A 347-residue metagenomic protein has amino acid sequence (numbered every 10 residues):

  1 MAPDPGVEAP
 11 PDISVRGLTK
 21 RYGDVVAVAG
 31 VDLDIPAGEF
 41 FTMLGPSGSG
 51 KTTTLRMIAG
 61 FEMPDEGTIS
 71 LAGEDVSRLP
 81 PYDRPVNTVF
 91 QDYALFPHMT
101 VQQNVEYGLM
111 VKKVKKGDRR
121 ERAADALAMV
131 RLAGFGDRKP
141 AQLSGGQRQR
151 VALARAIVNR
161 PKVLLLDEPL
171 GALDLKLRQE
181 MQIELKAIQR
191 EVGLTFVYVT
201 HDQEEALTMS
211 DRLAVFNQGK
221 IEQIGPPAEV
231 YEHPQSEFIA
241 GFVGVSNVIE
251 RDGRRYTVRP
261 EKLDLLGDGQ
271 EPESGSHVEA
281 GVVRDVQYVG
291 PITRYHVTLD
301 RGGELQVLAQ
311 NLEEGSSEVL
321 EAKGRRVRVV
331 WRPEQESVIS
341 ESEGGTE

Functional and structural regions predicted by a protein language model:
A2, S246, R255-E347: Non-catalytic connector elements of ABC transporters
F40, L79-Q235: ABC ATPase nucleotide-binding domains
L44-P46: The feature captures the beta-strand-to-loop junction immediately N-terminal to the Walker
T52-L55, V151: ABC ATPase nucleotide-binding domain helices that frame the ATP-binding cleft
A59: Helix-to-loop junction immediately C-terminal to a conserved catalytic motif
G67-D75: Conserved ABC transporter NBD signature motif
